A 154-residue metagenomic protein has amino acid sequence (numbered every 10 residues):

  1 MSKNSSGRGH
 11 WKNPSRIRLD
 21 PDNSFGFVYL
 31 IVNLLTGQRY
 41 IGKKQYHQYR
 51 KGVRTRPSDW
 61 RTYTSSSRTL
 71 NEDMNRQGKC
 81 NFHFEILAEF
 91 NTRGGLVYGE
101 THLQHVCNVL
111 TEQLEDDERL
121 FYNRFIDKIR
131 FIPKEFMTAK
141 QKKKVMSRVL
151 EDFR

Functional and structural regions predicted by a protein language model:
S2-R154: Structure-specific nucleic-acid interaction/processing domains
